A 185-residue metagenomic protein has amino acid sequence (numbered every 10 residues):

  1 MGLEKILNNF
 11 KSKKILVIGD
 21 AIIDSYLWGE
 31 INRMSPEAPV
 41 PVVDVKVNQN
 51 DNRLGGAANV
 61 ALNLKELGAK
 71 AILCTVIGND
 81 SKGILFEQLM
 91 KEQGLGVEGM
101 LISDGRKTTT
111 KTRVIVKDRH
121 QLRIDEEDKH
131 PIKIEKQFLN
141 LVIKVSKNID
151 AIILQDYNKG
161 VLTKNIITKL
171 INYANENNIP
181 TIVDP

Functional and structural regions predicted by a protein language model:
M1-M34, K46-P185: Ribokinase/PfkB-type carbohydrate-kinase core domain
A38-K46: Divalent-cation-assisted or electrostatically stabilized phosphate/pyrophosphate-binding catalytic cores
